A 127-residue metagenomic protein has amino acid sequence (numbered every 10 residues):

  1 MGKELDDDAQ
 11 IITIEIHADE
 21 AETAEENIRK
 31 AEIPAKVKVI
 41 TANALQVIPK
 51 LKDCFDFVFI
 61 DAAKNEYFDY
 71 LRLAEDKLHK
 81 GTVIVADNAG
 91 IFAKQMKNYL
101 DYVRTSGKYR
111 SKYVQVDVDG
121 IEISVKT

Functional and structural regions predicted by a protein language model:
M1-T127: S-adenosylmethionine/decaboxylated-SAM
